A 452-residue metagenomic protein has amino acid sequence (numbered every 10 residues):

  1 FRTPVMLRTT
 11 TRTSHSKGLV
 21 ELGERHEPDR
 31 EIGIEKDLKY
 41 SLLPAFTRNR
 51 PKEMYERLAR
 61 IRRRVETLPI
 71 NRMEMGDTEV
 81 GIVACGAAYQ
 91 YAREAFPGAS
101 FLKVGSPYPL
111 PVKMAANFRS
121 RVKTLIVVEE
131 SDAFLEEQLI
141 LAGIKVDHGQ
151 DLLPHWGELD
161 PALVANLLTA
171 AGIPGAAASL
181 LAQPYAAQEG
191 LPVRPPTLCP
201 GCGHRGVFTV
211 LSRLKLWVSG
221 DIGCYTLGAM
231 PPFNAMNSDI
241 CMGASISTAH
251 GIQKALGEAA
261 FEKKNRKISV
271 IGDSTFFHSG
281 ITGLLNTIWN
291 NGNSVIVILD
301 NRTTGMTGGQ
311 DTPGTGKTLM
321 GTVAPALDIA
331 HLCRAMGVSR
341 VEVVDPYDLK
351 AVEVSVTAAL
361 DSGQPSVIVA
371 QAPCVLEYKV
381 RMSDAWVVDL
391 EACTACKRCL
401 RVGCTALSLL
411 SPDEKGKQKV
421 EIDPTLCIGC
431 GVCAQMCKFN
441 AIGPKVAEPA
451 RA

Functional and structural regions predicted by a protein language model:
F1-L198, G203-V207, S212-L216, G220 (+4 more regions): Flexible, low-complexity linker and terminal segments
R63, S179-L180, G223, N301-T303 (+1 more regions): Short hydrophobic/aromatic-rich motifs at helix boundaries and adjacent loops
D132, C224, F276, T303 (+1 more regions): Short, glycine/acidic-enriched loop or turn micro-motifs at the edges of active sites
K215-P231: Acidic-glycine-rich active-site phosphate/pyrophosphate-binding loop
A229-V369, K379-V380: Thiamine diphosphate
